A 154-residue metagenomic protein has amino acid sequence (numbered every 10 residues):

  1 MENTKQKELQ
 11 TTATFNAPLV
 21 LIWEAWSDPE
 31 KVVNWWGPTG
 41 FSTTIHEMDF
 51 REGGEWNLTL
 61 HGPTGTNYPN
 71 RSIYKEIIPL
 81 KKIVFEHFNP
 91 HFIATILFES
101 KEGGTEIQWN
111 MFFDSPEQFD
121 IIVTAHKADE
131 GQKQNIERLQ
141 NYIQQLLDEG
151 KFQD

Functional and structural regions predicted by a protein language model:
M1-S42, E47: Hydrophobic ligand-binding cavity/cleft-lining segments
Q6-T12, L19, T43, E55 (+4 more regions): Intrinsic-disorder/low-complexity, polar/charged segments enriched in Ser/Thr/Lys/Arg/Asp/Glu/Gln
Q10-N16, D49, T59, I73 (+1 more regions): Generic structural detector for well-ordered beta-strands
L19-V20, F50-R51, K75-L80, L97-E106: A short, structured loop/turn motif at beta-sheet edges
I22, V32, W56-L58, Y74 (+4 more regions): Hydrophobic pocket/interface hotspot
T43-F85: Glycine-rich portal/gate segments that line the openings of hydrophobic small-molecule binding cavities
E86-Q134: Beta-strand/loop substructures that line and gate deep hydrophobic ligand-binding cavities in soluble
Y142-D154: Short, highly charged C-terminal tails/helix-capping segments
